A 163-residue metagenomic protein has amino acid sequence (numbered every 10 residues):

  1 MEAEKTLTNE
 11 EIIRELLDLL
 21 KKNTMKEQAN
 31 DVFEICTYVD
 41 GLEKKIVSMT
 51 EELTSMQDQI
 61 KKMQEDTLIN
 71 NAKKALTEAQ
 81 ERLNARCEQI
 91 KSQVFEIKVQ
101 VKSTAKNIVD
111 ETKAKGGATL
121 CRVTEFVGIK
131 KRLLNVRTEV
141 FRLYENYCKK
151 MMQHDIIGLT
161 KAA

Functional and structural regions predicted by a protein language model:
M1-E88: Leu/Val/Ala/Ile-rich N-terminal alpha-helices, chiefly Sec-type signal peptides and the beginnings
R14-L17, N84, K91, C121 (+2 more regions): Generic detector of well-ordered alpha-helical segments enriched in charged/polar residues, highlighting helical
Q64-R82, Q89, Q93-E96, Q100 (+4 more regions): Extended amphipathic alpha-helical heptad-repeat regions
I97-A163: Extended, low-complexity amphipathic alpha-helical repeat segments
